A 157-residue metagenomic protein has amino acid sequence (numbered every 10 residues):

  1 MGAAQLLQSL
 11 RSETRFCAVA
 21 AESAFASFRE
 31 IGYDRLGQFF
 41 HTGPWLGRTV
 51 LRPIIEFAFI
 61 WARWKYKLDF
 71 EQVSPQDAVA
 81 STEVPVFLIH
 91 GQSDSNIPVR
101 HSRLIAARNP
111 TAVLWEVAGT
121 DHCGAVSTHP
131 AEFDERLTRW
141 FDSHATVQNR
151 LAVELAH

Functional and structural regions predicted by a protein language model:
M1-Q8: Glycine-rich nucleophile elbow surrounding the catalytic serine of serine-hydrolase chemistry
Q8-L68: Hydrolase active-site cap/lid region
E71, S95-H101, A125: Conserved alpha/beta-hydrolase "acid-adjacent" motif
P75, V84, P98-A107: Short alpha-helix in the alpha/beta-hydrolase fold that links the catalytic acid
S81-E83, L88-H90, D94: Short beta-strand/loop motif that positions the catalytic acidic residue of the alpha/beta-hydrolase fold
L114, T120-D134, A152: Catalytic histidine-centered segment of alpha/beta-hydrolase-like enzymes
L137, F141: Hydrophobic "lid"/C-terminal helical patch of Rossmann-like NAD(P)-dependent dehydrogenase/epimerase domains
D142-H157: Alpha/beta-hydrolase-fold serine-hydrolase catalytic core, especially in secreted/extracellular enzymes
